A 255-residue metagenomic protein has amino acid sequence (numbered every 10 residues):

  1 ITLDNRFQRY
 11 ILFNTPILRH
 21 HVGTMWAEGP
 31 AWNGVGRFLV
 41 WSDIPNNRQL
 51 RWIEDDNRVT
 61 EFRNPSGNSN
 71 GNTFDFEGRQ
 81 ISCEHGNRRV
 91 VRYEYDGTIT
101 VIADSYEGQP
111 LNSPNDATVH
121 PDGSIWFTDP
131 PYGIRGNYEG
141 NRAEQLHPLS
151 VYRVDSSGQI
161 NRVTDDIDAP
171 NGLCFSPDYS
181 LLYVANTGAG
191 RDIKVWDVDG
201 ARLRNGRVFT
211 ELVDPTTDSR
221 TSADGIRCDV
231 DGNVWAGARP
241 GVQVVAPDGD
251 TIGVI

Functional and structural regions predicted by a protein language model:
I1-L18: Blade/loop signatures of beta-propeller domains
P16, V22-F38, P65-E84, R89 (+4 more regions): Beta-rich, blade/repeat-based domains predominating in secreted/periplasmic proteins but also intracellular
L18-H21, T60-N64, T100-D104, R162-D165 (+2 more regions): Beta-propeller fold detector
G34-N64: Beta-propeller domains
I44, H85, P130-Y132, T187-G188 (+2 more regions): Short loop/turn segments immediately following the C-termini of beta-strands
R48-L50, R89-V91, L149-Y152, D192-K194 (+1 more regions): A short loop-to-beta-strand structural motif that recurs across blades of beta-propeller domains
F127-L146: Short, conserved, GDST-rich strand-edge loop motifs in beta-rich repeat architectures
V195-L203: Short loop/turn segments immediately following beta-strands, especially the blade-tip and inter-blade linker loops
